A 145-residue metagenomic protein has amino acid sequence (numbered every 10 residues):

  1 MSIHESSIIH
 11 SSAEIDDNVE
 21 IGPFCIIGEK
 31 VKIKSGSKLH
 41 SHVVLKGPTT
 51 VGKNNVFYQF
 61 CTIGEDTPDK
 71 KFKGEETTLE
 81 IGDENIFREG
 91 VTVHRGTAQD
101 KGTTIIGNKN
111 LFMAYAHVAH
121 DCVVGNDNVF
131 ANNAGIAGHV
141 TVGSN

Functional and structural regions predicted by a protein language model:
S2-N145: Structural signal for interior beta-strand "rungs" in well-ordered beta-sheet cores of soluble enzyme domains
